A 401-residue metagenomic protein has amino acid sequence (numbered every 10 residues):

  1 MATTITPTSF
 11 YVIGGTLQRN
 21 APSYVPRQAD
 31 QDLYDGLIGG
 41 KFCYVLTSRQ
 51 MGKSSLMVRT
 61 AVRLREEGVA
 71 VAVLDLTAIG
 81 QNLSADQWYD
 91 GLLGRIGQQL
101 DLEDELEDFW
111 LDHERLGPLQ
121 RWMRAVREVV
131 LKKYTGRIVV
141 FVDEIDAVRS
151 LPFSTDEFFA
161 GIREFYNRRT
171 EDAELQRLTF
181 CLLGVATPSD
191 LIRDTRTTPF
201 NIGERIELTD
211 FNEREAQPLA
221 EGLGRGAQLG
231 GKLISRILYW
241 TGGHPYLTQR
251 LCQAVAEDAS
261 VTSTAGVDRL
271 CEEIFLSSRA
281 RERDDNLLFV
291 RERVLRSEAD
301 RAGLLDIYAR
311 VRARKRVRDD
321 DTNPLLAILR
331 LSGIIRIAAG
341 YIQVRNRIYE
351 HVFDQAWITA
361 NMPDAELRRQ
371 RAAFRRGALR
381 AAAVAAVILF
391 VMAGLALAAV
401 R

Functional and structural regions predicted by a protein language model:
A2-S48, S55-L64, E128-K132: Walker A/P-loop-proximal flanking segment of P-loop NTPase domains
V62-Q81: Conserved catalytic segments around the Walker B and adjacent sensor/switch elements of P-loop NTPase domains
A70-V71, L83-E105: Conserved NTP-binding/hydrolysis module of P-loop NTPases
Q99-V142, D146-D156, G161-R163, N167-T179: Mid-core helix/loop region of P-loop NTP-binding domains shared across ATPases and GTPases
K132, P188-Y239: Helix-loop-helix "sensor" segment of P-loop NTPases
R214-S332, A338-A339: Winged-helix-like regulatory helical subdomains adjacent to P-loop NTPase cores
R283, E350-Q370: Short, amphipathic alpha-helical interaction segments positioned at domain boundaries
R369-R401: Alpha-helical transmembrane signal-anchor helices
